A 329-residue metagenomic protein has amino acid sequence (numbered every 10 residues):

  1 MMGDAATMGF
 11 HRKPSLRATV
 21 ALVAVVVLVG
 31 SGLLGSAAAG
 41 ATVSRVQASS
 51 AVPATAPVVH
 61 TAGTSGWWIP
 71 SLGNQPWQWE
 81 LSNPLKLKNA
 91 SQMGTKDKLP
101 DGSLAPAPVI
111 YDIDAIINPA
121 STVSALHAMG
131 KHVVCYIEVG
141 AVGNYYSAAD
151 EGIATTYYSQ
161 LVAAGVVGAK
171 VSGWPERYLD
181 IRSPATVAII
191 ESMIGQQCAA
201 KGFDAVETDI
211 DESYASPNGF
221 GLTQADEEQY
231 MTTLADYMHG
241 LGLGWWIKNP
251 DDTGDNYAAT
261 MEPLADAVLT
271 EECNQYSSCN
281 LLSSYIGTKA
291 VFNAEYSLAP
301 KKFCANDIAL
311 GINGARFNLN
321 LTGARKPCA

Functional and structural regions predicted by a protein language model:
M2-T42: Secretory targeting and sorting signals
L34-A62: N-terminal low-complexity, Pro/Thr-rich disordered segments that flank secretion/membrane-targeting signals
A51-A329: Glycan-processing catalytic domains of CAZymes
